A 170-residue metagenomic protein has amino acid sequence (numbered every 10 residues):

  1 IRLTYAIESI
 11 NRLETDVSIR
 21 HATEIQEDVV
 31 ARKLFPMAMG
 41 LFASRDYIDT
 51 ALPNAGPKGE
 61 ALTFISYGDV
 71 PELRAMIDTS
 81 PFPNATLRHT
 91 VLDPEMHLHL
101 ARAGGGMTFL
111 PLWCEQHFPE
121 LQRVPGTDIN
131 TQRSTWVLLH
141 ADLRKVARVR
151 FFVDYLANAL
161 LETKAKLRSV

Functional and structural regions predicted by a protein language model:
I1-Q26: Central regulatory/effector-binding core of bacterial HTH transcription factors
Y5, C114, L139-D142: Short loop or secondary-structure boundary microenvironments that flank and position key functional residues
R12, E24-W136, E162-V170: C-terminal regulatory
T135-A147: A bilobed periplasmic-binding-protein/Venus flytrap-type ligand-binding module shared by bacterial periplasmic
R144-N158: Short amphipathic alpha-helical coupling segments at ligand-binding clamshell hinges and other catalytic/signaling
